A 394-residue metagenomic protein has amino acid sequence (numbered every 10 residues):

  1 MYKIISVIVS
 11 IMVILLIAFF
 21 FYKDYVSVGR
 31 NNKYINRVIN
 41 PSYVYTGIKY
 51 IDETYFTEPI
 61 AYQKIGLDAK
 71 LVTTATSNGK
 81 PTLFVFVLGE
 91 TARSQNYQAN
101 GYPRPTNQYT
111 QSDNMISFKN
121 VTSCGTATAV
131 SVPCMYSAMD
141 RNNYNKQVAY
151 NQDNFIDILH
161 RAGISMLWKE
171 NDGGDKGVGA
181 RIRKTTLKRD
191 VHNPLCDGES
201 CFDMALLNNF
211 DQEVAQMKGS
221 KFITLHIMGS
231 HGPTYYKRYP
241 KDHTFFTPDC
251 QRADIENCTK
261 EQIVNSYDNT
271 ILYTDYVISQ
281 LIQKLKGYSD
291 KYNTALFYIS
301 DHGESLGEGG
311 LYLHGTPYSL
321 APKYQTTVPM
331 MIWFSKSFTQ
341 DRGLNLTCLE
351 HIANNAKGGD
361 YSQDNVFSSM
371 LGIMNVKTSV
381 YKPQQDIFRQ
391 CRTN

Functional and structural regions predicted by a protein language model:
M1-N394: Catalytic domains that recognize anionic headgroups
